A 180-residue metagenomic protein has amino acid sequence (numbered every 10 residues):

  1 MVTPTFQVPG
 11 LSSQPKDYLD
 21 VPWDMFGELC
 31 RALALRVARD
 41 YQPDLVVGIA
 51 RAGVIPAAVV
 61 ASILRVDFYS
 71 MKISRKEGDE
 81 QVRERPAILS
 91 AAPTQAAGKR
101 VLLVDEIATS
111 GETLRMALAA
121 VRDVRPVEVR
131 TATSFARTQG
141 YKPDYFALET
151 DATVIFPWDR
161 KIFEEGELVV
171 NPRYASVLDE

Functional and structural regions predicted by a protein language model:
M1-P43: Active-site-facing substrate-recognition patch
V2-D17, A119-E180: PRPP-dependent phosphoribosyltransferase catalytic core
E28-D79: Conserved PRPP/pyrophosphate-binding segment of the phosphoribosyltransferase/PRPP-pathway fold
R39-Q42, Q95-A97, V124-R125: Glycine-rich phosphate-binding loop signature in dinucleotide/nucleotide-binding domains
L45, Y69, L102, R130-A132: A structural signal for isolated positions on well-ordered beta-strands in alpha/beta enzyme cores
A52, T109, T113: Conserved glycine-rich SAM-binding loop
S62-L102, E112-A119: Short, glycine/charge-rich flexible loops or terminal/linker lids adjacent to PRPP-binding catalytic cores
